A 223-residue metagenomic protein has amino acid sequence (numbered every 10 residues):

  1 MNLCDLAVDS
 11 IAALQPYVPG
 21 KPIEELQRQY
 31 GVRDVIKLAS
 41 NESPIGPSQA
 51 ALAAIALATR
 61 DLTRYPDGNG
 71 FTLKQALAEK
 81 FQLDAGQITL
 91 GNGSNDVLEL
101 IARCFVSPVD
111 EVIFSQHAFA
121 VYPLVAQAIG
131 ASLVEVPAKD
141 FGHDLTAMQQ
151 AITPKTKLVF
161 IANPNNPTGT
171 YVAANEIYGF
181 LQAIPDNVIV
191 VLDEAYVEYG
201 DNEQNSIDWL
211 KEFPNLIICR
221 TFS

Functional and structural regions predicted by a protein language model:
M1-R64: N-terminal "arm"/small-domain region of PLP-dependent enzymes with the aminotransferase-like
G31, R60, V106-S107, T153 (+2 more regions): Short conserved AdoMet
D34, D84-I88, P108-E111, K155 (+3 more regions): Short acidic capping loops at alpha-helix termini that bridge into adjacent secondary structure
N41-S43, S94-N95, F119, N163-P167 (+1 more regions): Short glycine-rich anion-binding loops that position phosphate/pyrophosphate groups of nucleotides and phosphorylated
T63-P66, F71-E111, I129: Phosphate-binding glycine-rich loop
C104-I161: PLP-dependent aminotransferase-like
L145-K155, P167-S223: Active-site pre-lysine segment of PLP-dependent enzymes
